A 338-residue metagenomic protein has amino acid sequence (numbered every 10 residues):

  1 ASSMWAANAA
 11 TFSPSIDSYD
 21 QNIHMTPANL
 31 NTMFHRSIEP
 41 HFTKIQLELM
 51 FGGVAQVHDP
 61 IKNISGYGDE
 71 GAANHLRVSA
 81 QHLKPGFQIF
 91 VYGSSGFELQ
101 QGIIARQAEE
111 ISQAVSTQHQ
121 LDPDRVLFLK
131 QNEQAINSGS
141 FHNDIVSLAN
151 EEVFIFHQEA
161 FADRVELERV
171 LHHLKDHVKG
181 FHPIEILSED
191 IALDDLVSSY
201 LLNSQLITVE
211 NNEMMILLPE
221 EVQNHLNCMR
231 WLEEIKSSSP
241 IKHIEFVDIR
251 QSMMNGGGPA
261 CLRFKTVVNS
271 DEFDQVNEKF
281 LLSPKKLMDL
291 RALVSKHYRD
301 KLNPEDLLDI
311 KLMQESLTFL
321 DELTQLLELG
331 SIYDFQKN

Functional and structural regions predicted by a protein language model:
A1-N338: The feature marks the mature, well-folded catalytic cores of soluble enzymes
